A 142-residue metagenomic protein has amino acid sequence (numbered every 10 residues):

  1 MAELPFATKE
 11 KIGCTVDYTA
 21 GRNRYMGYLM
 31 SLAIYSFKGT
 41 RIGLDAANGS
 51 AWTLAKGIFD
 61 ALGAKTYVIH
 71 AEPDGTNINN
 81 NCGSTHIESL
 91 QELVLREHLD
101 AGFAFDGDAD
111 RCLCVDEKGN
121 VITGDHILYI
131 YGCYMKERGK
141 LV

Functional and structural regions predicted by a protein language model:
M1-E97: Gly/Ser/Thr-enriched, mixed-charge loops and adjacent short helices that form phosphate/oxyanion-binding elements
S36-K38, S89-V142: Replace "Mg2+/Mn2+-dependent" with "divalent metal-dependent
